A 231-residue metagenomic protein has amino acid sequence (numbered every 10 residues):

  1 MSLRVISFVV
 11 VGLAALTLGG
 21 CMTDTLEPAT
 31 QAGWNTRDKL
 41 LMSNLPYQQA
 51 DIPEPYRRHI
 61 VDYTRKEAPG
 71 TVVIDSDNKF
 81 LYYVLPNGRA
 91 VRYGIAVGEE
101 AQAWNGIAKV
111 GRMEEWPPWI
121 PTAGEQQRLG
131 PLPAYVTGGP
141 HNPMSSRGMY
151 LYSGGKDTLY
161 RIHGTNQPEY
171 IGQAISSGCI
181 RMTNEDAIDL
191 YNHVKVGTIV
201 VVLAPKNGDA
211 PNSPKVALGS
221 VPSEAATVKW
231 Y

Functional and structural regions predicted by a protein language model:
M1-C21: Sec-dependent bacterial lipoprotein signal peptides
A15-M42: Bacterial Sec signal peptide processing site at the extreme N-terminus
E27-A29, D75, S153: Acidic/polar residues at beta-strand termini and the immediately following turn/coil
L40-V61: Short, basic/low-complexity N-terminal boundary segments at the transition from targeting/disordered tails
E54-F80, R89-V97, L129-V136, G164 (+1 more regions): N-terminal post-signal-peptidase region of extra-cytosolic proteins
D62, T71-D75, F80-V84, R92-G94 (+5 more regions): Soluble periplasmic/extracytoplasmic beta-strand elements of cell-envelope proteins
N78-K79, Y83-P143: Mid-length scaffold segments of soluble, non-membrane domains
A101-Q102, G106, E125-Y231: Exported/periplasmic cell-wall-interacting domains
